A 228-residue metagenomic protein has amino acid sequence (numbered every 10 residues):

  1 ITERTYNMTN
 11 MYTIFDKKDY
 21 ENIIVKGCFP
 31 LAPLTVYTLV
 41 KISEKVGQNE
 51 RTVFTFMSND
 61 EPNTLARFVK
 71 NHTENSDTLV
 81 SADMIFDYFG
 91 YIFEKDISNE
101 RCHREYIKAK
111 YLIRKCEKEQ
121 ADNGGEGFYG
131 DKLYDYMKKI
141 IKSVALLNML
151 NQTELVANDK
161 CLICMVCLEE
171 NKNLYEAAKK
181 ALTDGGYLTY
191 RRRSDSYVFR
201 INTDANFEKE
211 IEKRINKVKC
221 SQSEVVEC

Functional and structural regions predicted by a protein language model:
I1-T64: Amphipathic alpha-helical segments of the small helical/lid subdomains adjacent to P-loop NTPase cores
K45, N49-C228: Extended alpha-helical interface modules used as scaffolds for assembling large macromolecular complexes
